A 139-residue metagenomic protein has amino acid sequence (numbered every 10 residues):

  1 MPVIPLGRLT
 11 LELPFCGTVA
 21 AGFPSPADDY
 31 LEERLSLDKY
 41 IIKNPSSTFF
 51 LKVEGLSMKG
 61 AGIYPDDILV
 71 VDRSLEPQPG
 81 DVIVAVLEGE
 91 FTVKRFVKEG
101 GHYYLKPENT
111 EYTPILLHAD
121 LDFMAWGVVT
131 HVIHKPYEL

Functional and structural regions predicted by a protein language model:
M1-K59, E90-F91, K98, H102 (+2 more regions): Short, positionally conserved secondary-structure boundary motifs
T48, Q78-I83: Short, hydrophobic/aromatic-rich segments at coil-to-beta transitions
P65, L87-T92, F123-M124: Short coil-to-beta-strand transition motifs
D66-D67, D81: Structural motif
V70-V71, V84: Hydrophobic beta-strand signal
T92-D120: Aromatic- and Lys/Arg-enriched surface recognition patch
